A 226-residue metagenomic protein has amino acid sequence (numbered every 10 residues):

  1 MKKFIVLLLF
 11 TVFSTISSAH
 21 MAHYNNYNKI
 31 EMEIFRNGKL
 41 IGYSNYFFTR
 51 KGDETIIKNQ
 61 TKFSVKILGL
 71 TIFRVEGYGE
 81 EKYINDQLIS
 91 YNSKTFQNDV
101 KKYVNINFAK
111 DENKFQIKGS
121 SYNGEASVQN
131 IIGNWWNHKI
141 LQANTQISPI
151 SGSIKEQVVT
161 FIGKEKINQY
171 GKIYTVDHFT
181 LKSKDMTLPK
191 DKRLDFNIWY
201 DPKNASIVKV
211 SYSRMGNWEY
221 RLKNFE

Functional and structural regions predicted by a protein language model:
F4-F13: Sec-dependent N-terminal signal peptides
F13-A19: C-terminal segment of classical bacterial N-terminal signal peptides
H20-A109, W136-E226: Acidic, serine/threonine-rich low-complexity disordered tracts
E112-N130: Acidic/charged, solvent-exposed loop-and-adjacent secondary-structure segments enriched in E/D, K/R, S/T, and G/P
I131-W135: Short, hydrophobic/amphipathic alpha-helical patches that form generic packing surfaces within helical domains
